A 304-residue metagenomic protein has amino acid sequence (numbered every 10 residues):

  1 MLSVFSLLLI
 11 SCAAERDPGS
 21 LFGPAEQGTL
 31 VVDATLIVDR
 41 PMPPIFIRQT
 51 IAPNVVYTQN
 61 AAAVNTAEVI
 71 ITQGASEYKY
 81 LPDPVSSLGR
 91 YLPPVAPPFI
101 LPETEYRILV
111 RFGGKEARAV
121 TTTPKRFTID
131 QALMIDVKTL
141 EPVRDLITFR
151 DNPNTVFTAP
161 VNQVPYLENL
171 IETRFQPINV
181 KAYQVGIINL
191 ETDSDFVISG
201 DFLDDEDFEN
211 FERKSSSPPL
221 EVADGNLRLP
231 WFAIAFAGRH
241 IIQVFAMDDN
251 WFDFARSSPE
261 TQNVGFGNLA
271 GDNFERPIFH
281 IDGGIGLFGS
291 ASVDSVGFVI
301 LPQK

Functional and structural regions predicted by a protein language model:
M1-I10: Sec-dependent bacterial lipoprotein signal peptides
A13-K304: A sequence/structural signal for flexible, mid-protein segments enriched in small/helix-disrupting residues
